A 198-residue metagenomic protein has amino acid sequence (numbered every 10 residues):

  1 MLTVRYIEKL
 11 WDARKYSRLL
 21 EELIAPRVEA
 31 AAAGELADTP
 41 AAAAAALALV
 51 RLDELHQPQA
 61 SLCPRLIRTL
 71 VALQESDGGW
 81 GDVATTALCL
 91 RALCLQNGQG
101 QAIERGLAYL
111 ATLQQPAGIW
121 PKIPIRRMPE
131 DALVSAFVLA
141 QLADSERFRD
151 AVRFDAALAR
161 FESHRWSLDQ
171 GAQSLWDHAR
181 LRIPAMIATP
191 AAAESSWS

Functional and structural regions predicted by a protein language model:
M1-S198: Preference for long, amphipathic alpha-helical scaffolds in soluble/luminal domains and all-alpha bundles
